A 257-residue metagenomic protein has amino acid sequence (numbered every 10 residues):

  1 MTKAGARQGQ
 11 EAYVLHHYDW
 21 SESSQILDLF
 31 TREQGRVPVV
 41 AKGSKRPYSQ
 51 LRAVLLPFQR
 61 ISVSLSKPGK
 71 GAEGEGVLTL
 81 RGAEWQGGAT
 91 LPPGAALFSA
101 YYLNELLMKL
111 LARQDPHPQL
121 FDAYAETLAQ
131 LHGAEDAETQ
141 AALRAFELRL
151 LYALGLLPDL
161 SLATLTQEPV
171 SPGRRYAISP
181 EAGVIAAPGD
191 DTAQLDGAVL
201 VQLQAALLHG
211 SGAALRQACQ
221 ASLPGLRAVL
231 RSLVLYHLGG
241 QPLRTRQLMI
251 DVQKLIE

Functional and structural regions predicted by a protein language model:
M1-I26, F30-E257: Non-catalytic alpha-helical scaffolds and adjoining flexible linkers that form interface surfaces for assembly
